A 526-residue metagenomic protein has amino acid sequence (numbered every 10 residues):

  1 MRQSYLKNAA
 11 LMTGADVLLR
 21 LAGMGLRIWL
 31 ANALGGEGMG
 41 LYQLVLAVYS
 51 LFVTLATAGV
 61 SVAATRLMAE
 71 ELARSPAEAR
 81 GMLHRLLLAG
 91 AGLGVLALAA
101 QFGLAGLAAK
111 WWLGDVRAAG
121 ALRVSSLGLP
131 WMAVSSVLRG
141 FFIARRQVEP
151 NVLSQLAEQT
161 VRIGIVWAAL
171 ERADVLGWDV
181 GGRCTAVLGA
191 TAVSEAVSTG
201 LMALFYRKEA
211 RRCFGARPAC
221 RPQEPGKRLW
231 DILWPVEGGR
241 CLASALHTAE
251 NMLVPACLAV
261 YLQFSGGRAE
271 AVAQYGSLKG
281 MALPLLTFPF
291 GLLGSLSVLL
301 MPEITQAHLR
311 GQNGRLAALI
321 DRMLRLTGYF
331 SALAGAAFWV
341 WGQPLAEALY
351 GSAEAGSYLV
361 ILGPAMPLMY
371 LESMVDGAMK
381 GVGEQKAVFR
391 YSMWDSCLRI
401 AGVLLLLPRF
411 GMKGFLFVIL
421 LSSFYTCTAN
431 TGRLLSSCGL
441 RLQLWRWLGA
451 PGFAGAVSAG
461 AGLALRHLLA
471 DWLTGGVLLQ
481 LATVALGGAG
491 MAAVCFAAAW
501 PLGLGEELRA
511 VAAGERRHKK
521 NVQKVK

Functional and structural regions predicted by a protein language model:
M1-A22, A77, C220-S244, L502 (+1 more regions): N-terminal membrane topogenesis motif
S4-V62, L98, F102, G128-L129 (+2 more regions): Signature of the first transmembrane helix
L19, A58-T65, V124-A144, N151-Q159 (+5 more regions): Short runs within selected transmembrane alpha-helices of multi-pass transporters and secretion channels
L30-L51, R117, V180-T185, K227-I232 (+2 more regions): Interfacial/gating helices of multi-pass transporter permease domains
A58-A73, L286-G311: Helix-loop junctions and terminal segments of transmembrane helices in multi-pass membrane transport/translocation
H84-W111, A317-L368, I400-A401: Alpha-helical transmembrane segments of multi-pass membrane transport and lipid-handling proteins
A168-A173, G189, V193-C220, N251 (+3 more regions): C-terminal transmembrane helix end/exit motif
A259, A464-K526: Membrane-proximal transmembrane or re-entrant/amphipathic helices at the cytosolic face
